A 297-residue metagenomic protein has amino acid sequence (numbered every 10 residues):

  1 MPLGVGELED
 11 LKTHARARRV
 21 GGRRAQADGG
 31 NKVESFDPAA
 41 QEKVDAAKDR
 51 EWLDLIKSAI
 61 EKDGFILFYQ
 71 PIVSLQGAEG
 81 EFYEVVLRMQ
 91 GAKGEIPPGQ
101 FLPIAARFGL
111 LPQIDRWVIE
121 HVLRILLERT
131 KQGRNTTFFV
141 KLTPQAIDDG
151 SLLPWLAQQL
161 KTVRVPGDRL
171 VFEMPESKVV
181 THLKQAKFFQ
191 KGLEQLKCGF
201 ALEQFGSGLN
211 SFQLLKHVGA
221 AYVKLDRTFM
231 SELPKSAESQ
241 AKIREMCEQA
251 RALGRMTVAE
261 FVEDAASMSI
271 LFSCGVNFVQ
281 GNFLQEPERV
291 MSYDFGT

Functional and structural regions predicted by a protein language model:
M1-H14, A39-V44, I72-G77, M89-K93 (+3 more regions): Catalytic strand-loop-helix junctions within cyclic-nucleotide turnover domains
V5-T13, V20, R24-I66, A105-G109 (+3 more regions): C-di-GMP signaling machinery
G6, V33, E79-E84, L110-Q185 (+1 more regions): Catalytic core of bacterial c-di-GMP phosphodiesterases, primarily the EAL and HD-GYP domains, capturing alpha-helical
D10, R16, A92, T143-D148 (+2 more regions): EAL-family c-di-GMP phosphodiesterase catalytic domain
H14-G21, W52, V85, I104-A105 (+5 more regions): Structural preference for long, well-ordered alpha-helical segments in enzyme cores
K48-I104, K141, L202, Q280 (+1 more regions): Active-site core of bacterial EAL-family cyclic-dinucleotide phosphodiesterase domains
